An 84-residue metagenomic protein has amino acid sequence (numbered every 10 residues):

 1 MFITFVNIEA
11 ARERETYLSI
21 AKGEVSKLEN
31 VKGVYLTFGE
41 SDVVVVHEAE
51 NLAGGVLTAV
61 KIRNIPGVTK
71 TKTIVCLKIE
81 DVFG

Functional and structural regions predicted by a protein language model:
M1-G84: A compositional/biophysical signature of low hydrophobicity enriched in polar/charged and small residues
